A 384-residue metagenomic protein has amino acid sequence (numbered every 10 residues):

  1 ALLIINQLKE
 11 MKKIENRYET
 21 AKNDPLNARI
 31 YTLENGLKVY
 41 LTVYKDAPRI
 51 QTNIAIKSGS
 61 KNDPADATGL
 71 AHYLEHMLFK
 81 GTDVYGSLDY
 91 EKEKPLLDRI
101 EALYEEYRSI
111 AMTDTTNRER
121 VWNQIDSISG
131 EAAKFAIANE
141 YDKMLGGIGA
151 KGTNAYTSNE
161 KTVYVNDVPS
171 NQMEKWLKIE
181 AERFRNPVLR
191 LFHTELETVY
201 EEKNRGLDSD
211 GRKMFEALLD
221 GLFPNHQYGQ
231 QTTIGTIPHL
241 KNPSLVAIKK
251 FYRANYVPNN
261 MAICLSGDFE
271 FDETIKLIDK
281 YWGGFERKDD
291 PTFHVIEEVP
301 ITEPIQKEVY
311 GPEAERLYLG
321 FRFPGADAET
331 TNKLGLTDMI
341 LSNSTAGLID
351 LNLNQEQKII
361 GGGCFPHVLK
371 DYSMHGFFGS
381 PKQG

Functional and structural regions predicted by a protein language model:
I4-I30: Generic start-of-chain signal for non-secretory N-termini
L8, K12-E15, R183, P187-L191 (+6 more regions): An aromatic/glycine/proline-enriched structural segment found at the starts of mature extracellular/organellar domains
K22-N53: Mature N-terminal segment immediately following signal peptide/propeptide cleavage in secreted/periplasmic
T42, A47-S60, G69-A71, S87-E182 (+4 more regions): M16 family metallopeptidases and their MPP-like homologs
G59-P64, V84, F271-D272, G284 (+2 more regions): Short beta-strands and strand-coil junctions in structured, solvent-facing domains, enriched
T68-H76, K80: Active-site recognition of the HExxH zinc-binding catalytic motif
Y200-A217, I296-E315, L348-I360: Short acidic/His-enriched helical or mixed secondary-structure segments at domain edges of catalytic enzymes and some
